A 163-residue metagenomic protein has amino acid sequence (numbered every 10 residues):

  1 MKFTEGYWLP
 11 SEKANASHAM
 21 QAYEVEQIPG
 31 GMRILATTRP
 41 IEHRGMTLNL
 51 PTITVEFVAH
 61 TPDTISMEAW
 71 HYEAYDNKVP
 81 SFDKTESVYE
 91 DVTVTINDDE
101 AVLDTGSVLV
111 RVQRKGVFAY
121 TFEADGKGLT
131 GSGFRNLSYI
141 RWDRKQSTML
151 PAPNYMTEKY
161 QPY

Functional and structural regions predicted by a protein language model:
M1-Y163: N-terminal accessory segment at the very beginning of proteins
